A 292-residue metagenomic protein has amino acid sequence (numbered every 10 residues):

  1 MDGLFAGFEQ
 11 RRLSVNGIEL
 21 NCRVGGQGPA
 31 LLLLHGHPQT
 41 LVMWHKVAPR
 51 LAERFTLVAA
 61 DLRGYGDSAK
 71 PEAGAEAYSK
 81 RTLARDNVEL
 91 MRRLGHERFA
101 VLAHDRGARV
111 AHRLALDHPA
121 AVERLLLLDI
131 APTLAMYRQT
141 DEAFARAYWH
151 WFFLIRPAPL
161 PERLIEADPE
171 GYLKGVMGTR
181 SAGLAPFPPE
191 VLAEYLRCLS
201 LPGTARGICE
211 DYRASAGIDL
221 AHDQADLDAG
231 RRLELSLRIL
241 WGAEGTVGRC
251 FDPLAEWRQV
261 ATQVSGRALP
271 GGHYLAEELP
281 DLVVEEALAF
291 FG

Functional and structural regions predicted by a protein language model:
M1-R11, G17-L20, A30, M43 (+5 more regions): Flexible "cap/lid" subdomain of the alpha/beta-hydrolase fold that forms the substrate-access gate
C22-V24: Conserved hydrophobic "DFG−1" position in protein kinase catalytic cores
P29-H35: Short beta-strand element of the alpha/beta-hydrolase
H37-A48: The serine-hydrolase catalytic nucleophile loop
P38, E53, P119-A120, T262 (+1 more regions): Proline-centered flexible-loop/turn and helix-kink motifs
K46-F55, R93: A short, Lys/Arg-enriched amphipathic alpha-helix followed by its capping loop at the start of a domain
G272-V284: Catalytic histidine-centered segment of alpha/beta-hydrolase-like enzymes
